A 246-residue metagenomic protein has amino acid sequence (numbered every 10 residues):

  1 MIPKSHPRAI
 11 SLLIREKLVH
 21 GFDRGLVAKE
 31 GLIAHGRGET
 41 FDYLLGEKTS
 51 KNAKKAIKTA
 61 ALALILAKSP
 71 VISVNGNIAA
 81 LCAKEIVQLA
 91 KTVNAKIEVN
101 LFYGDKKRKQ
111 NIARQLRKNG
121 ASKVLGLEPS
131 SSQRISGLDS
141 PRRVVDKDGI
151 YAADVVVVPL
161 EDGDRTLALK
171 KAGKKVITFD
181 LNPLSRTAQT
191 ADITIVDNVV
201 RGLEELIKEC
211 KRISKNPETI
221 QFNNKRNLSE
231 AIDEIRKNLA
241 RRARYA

Functional and structural regions predicted by a protein language model:
K4-T59, R108-R117: Short, compositionally biased "basic patch" segments
A56-P70, V87-V93: Glycine-rich phosphate/diphosphate-binding loops that line cofactor/substrate pockets in enzymes
K68-N75, K96-L101: Short glycine-rich or small-residue beta-strand-to-loop segments that form or flank ligand, phosphate, metal/Fe-S
N75-K84, Y103-K107, E161-D164: Gly/Ser/Thr-rich loops at beta-strand to alpha-helix junctions that form or flank small-molecule/cofactor-binding
Q88-R142: Long, charge-dense
S131-Y151, V157-D164: Active-site glycine-rich loop that binds ribose-phosphate moieties when present
G163-L184: A short, gly/pro- and small-residue-rich
R186-A246: C-terminal functional extensions of proteins
